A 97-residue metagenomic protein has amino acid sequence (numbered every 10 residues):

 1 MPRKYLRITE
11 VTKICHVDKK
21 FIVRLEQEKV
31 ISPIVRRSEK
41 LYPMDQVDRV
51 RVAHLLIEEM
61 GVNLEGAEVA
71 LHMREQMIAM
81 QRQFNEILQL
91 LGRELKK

Functional and structural regions predicted by a protein language model:
P2-Y5, K13, V23, Q27-E28 (+3 more regions): Arg/Lys-rich, alpha-helical DNA-contact motif
I8: Helix-turn-helix DNA-binding elements, focusing on the entry/boundary residues of the two helices that contact DNA
